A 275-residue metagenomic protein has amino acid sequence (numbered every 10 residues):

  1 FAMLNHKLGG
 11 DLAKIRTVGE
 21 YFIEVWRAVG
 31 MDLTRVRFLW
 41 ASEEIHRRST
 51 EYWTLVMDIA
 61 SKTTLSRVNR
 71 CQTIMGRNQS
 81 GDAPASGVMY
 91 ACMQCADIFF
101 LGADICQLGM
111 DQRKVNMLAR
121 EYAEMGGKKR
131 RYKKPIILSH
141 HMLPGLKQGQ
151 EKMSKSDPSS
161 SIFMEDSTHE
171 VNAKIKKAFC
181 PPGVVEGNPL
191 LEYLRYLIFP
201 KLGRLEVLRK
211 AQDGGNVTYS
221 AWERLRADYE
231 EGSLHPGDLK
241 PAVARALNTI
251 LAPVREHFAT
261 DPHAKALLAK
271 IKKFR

Functional and structural regions predicted by a protein language model:
F1-M3: Short beta-alpha junction loops
H6-I136: Divalent-metal (Mg2+/Mn2+/Ca2+)-assisted nucleotide/phosphate chemistry catalytic cores
C95, R113-R275: Conserved nucleotide- and phosphate/pyrophosphate-binding catalytic cores in adenylate/nucleotidyl-handling enzymes
